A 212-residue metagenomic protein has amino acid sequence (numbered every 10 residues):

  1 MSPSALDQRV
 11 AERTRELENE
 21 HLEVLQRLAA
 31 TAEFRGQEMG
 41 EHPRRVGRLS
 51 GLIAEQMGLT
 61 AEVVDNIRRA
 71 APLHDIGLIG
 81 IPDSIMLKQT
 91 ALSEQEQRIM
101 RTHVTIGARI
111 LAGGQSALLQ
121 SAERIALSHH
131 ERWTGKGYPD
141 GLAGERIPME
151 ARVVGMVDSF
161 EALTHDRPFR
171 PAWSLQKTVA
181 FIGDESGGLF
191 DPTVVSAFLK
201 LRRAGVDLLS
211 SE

Functional and structural regions predicted by a protein language model:
P3-L6, V10-R13, L17, V24: Heptad-repeat alpha-helical coiled-coil signal-transmission segments
N19-E212: Metal-dependent catalytic cores of enzymes that make or break cyclic nucleotides and related phosphoester linkages
